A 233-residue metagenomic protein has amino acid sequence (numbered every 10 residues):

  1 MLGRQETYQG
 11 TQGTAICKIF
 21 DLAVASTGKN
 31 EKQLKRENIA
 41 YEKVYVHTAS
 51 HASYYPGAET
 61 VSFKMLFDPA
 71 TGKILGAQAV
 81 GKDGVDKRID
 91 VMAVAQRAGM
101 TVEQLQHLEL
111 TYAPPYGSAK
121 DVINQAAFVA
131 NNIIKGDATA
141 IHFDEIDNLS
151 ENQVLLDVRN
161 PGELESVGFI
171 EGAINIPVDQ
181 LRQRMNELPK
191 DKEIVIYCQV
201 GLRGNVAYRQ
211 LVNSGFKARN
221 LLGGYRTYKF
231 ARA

Functional and structural regions predicted by a protein language model:
M1-D83, S118, V122-D147: Mid-to-C-terminal Rossmann-like scaffold of FAD/NAD(P)H-dependent oxidoreductases
G28-K29, Q33, D90, R159 (+2 more regions): Short Gly/charged-rich anion-binding patches and loops
K35, Q96, V212: Anion (oxyanion) recognition and catalysis
V44-Y45, L155-V158: Short, conserved beta-strand edge motifs with alternating hydrophobic and charged residues
A70, R159-P161: Anionic group-transfer/hydrolysis microenvironments
K82-V102: A short, polar/charged loop-to-alpha-helix boundary motif
E103-D144, L149-V154, P161-V195, Q199-A233: Rhodanese-like catalytic fold shared by cysteine-dependent sulfurtransferases and DSP/PTP-type phosphatases
